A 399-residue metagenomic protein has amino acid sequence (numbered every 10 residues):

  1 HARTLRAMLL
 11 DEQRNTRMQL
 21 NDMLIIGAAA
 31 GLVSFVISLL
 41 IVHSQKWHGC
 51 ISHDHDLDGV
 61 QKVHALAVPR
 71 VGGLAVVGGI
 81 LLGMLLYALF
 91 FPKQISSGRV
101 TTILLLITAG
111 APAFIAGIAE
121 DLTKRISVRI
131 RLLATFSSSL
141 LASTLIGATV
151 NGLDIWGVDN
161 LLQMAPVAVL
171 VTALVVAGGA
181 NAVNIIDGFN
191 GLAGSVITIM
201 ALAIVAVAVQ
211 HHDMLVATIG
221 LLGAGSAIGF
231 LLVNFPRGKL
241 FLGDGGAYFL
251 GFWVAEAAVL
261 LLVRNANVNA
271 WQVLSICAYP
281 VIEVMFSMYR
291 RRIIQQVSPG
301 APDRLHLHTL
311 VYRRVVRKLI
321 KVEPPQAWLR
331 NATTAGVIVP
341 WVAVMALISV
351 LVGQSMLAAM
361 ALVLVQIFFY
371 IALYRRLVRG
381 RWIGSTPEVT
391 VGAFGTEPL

Functional and structural regions predicted by a protein language model:
H1-R17: Short, Lys/Arg-enriched N-terminal segments with co-localized hydrophobic residues within the first ~10-30 amino acids
Q19-M285: "…together with the soluble PPM/PP2C metallo-phosphatase catalytic core" -> "…together with the soluble PPM/PP2C
I41-P69, F286-W328: Cytosolic, membrane-interface loops and tails of multi-pass inner-membrane proteins
A67, G98-L106, V273, S298-L307 (+1 more regions): Glycine-rich, flexible loop segments associated with nucleotide phosphate handling
I80, S226, L329-I348: Hydrophobic membrane-spanning alpha-helices of multi-pass integral membrane proteins
L89-T108, Q295, W341-Y374: Hydrophobic alpha-helical transmembrane segments and immediately flanking/interface helices in integral membrane
A109-K124, V350-F394: Alpha-helical transmembrane segments and their immediate juxtamembrane interface regions
V297-H308, W382-P398: Short, highly charged, low-complexity non-transmembrane loops/tails of multi-pass membrane proteins
